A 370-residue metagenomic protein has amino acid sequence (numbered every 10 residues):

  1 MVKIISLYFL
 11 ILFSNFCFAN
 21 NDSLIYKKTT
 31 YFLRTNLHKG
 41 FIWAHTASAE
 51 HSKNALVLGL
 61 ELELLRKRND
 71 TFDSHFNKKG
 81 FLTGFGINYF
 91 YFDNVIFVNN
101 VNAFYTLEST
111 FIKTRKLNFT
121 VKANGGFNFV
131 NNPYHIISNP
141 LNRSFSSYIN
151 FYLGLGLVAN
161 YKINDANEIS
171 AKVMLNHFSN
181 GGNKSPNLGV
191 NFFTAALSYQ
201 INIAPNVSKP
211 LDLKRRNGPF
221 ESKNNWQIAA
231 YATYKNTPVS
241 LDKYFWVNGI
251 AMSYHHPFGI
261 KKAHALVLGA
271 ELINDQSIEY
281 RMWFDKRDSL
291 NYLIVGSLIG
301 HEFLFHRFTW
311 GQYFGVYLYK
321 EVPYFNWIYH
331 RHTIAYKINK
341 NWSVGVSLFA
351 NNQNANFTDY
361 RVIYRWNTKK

Functional and structural regions predicted by a protein language model:
M1-R34, L117-F119, Y161, N167 (+5 more regions): Bacterial Sec-dependent N-terminal signal peptides
Y26-E50, T71-N77, F97, T114-N167 (+2 more regions): Outer-membrane beta-barrel translocator/channel fold
Y31-T35, F81-F85, F119-A123, I169-V173 (+7 more regions): Transmembrane beta-strands of outer-membrane beta-barrel proteins
T35, L60-R66, A103-S109, A123-F127 (+8 more regions): Residues on the lipid-exposed face of transmembrane beta-strands in outer-membrane beta-barrel proteins
L37-W43, R66, I87-D93, G125-P133 (+8 more regions): Transmembrane beta-strands of outer-membrane beta-barrel pores
K53-A55, Y91-N100, K184-S185, V239-F245 (+4 more regions): Solvent-exposed loop/turn segments connecting transmembrane beta-strands in outer-membrane beta-barrel proteins
L62-L64, N191-D212, A355-K370: Outer-membrane beta-barrel "beta-signal"
D70-D73, R115-F119, Y161-I169, P205-S208 (+4 more regions): Repeated loop/turn-to-beta-strand initiation elements of outer-membrane beta-barrel proteins
